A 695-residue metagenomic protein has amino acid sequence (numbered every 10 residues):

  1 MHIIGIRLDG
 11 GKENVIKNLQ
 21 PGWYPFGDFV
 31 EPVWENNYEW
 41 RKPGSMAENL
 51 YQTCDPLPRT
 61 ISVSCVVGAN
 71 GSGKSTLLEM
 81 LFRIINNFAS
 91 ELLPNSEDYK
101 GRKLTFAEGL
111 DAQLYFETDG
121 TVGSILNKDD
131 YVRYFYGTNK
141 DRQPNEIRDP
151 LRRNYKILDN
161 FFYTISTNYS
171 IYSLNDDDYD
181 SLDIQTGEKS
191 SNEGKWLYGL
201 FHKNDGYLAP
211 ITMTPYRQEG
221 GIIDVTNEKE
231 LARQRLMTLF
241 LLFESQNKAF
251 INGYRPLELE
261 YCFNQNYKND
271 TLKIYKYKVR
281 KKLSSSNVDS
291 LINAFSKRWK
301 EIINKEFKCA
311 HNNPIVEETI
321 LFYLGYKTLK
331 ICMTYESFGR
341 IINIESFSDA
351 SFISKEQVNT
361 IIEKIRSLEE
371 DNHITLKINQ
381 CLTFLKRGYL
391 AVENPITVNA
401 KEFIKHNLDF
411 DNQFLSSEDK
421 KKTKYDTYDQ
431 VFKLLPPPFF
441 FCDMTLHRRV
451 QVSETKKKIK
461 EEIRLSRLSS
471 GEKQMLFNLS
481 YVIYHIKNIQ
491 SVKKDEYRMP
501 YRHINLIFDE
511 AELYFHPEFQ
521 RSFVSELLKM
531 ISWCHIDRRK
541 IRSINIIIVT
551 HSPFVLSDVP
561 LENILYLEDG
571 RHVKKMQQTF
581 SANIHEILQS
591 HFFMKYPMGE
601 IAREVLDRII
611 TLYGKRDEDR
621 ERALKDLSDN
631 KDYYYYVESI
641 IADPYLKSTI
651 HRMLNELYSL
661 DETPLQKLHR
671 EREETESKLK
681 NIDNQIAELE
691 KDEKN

Functional and structural regions predicted by a protein language model:
H2-G5, T105-G109, Y115-K460, L612-N695: Coupling/switch/interface segments within P-loop NTPase motor domains and analogous charged loops in nucleic-acid
I6-N86, L446-H591: Switch/communication elements of ASCE P-loop NTPase nucleotide-binding domains
N14-F26, V30-P32, N37-Q52, P56 (+5 more regions): Conserved small-residue
E91-L92, D224, I489-K493, C534 (+1 more regions): Short, flexible/disordered secondary-structure transition segments
L93, Y99, K195-L200, T550-H551: Short alpha-helical segments and helix-capping/turn motifs at coil-helix boundaries
D98-G101, F106, V492-H503, E600-D617 (+1 more regions): Short alpha-helical "patches" and their helix-cap loops
I171, I222, Q474, S491 (+1 more regions): Intrinsically disordered or highly flexible coil/loop and linker segments, enriched in small and charged/polar residues
S522-K667, R672, S677, D683: C-terminal lobe/lid and adjacent interdomain/linker elements of RecA-like ASCE P-loop ATPase modules
